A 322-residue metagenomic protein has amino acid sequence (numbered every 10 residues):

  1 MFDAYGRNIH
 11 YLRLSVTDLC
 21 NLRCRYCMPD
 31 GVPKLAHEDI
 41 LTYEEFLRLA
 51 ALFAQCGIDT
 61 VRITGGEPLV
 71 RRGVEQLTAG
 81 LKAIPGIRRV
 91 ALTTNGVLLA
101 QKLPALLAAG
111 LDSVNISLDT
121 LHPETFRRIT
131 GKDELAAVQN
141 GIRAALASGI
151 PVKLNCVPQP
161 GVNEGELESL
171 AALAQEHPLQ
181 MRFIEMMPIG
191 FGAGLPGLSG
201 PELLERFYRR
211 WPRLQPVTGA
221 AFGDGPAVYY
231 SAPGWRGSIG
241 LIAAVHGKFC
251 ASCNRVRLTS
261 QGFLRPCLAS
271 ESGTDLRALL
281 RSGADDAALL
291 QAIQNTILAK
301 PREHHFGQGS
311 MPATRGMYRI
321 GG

Functional and structural regions predicted by a protein language model:
M1-Y11, E168, E176, M186-I189 (+1 more regions): Auxiliary Fe-S-binding modules of radical SAM enzymes
A4-E44: Canonical Radical SAM [4Fe-4S] cluster-binding loop centered on the CxxxCxxC motif and its immediate flanking residues
V16, C20, C24, I63 (+3 more regions): Conserved, mostly hydrophobic/aromatic
V16, L35, E67-R71, Q159-V162 (+1 more regions): Short, small-residue-enriched loops and turns at beta-alpha junctions that line or gate enzyme active sites
L22, P123-E124, K248, T274: Glycine-centered loop/turn positions within well-structured domains that cap or flank conserved ligand/cofactor-binding
R23, C27, R71, E124 (+3 more regions): Residues that scaffold the ATP/ADP-binding catalytic core of kinase and kinase-like folds
V32-A36, A100, H122-I129, G190-G194 (+1 more regions): A short acidic, helix-capping loop that chelates divalent metal ions and anchors anionic groups
I40-I63, V70-I184: Radical SAM/AdoMet-radical enzyme domain recognition
